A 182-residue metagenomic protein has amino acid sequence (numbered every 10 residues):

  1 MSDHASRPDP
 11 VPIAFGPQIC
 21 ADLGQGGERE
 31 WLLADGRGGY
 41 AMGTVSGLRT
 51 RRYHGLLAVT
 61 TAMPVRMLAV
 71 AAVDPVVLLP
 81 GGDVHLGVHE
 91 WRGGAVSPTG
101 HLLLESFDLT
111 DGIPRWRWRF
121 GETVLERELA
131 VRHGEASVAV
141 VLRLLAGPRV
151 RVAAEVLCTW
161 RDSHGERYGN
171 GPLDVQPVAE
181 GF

Functional and structural regions predicted by a protein language model:
M1-F182: Terminal accessory carbohydrate-recognition/targeting modules of carbohydrate-active enzymes
